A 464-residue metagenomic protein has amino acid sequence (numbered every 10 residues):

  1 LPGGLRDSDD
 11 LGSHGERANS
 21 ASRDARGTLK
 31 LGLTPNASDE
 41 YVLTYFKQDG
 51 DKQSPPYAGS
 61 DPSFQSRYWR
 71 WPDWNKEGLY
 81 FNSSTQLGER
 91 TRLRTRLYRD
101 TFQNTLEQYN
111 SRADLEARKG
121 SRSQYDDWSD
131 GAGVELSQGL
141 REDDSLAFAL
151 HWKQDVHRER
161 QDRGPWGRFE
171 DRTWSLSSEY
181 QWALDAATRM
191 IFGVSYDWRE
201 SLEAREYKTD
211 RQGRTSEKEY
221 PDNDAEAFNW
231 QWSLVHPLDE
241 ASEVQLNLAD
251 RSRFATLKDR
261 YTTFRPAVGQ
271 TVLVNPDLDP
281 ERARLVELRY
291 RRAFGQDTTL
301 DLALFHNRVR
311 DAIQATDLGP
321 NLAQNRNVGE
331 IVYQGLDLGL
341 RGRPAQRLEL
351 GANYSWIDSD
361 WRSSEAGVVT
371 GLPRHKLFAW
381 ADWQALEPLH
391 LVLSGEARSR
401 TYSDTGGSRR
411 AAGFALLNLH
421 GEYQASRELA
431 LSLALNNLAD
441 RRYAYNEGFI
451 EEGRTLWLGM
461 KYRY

Functional and structural regions predicted by a protein language model:
L1-P2, G12-K52, W71-R92, G139-L146 (+2 more regions): Transmembrane beta-barrel wall of Gram-negative outer-membrane proteins
G3, K47-D51, R99-Q103, W152-R158 (+13 more regions): Transmembrane beta-strands of outer-membrane beta-barrel pores
R17-R23, W69-N75, R118-W128, G164-R172 (+7 more regions): Replace "Gram-negative outer membrane beta-barrel proteins" with "bacterial and organellar outer membrane beta-barrel
G32-T34, P72, S178, W232 (+4 more regions): Conserved C-terminal beta-signal and adjacent last beta-strands/turns of outer-membrane beta-barrel proteins
S38-Y41, E89-L93, E142-L146, A186-M190 (+6 more regions): Repeated loop/turn-to-beta-strand initiation elements of outer-membrane beta-barrel proteins
E89-Q108, V235-P237, E243-A249, R253-K258 (+3 more regions): Membrane-embedded beta-barrel scaffold of Gram-negative outer-membrane proteins
A147-S242, F254-A255, R265: Signature of Gram-negative outer-membrane beta-barrel scaffolds
K153, L184-M190, L300-V309, R326-T405 (+1 more regions): Gram-negative outer-membrane beta-barrel transporters
